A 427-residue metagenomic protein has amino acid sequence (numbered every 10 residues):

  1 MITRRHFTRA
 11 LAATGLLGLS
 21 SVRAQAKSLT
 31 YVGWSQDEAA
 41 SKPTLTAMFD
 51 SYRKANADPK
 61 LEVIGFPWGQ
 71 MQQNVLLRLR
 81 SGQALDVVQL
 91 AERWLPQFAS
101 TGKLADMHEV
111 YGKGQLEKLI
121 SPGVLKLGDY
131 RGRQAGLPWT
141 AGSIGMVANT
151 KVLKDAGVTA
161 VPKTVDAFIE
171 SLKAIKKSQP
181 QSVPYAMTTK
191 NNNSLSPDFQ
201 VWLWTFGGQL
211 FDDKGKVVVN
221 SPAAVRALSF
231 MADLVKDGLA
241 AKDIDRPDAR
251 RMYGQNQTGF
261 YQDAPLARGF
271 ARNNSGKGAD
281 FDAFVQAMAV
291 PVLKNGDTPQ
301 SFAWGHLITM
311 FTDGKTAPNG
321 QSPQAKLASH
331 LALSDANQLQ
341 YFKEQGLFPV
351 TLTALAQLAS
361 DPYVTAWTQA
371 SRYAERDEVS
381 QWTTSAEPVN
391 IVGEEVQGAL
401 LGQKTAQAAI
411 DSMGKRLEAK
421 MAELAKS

Functional and structural regions predicted by a protein language model:
I2, T8-G18, V22-Q97, Q115-K118 (+4 more regions): Conserved N-terminal structural module of periplasmic/extracytoplasmic solute-binding proteins
W34, D198, L228-G320: Extracytoplasmic/periplasmic substrate-binding proteins
T44, S329-V350: Periplasmic-binding protein-like
E92-G145, I169, L195-D198, D282-V290 (+2 more regions): Hinge/lid segment of periplasmic solute-binding proteins
L95-K103, V124-A160, T188-D213, F302-D313 (+1 more regions): Periplasmic solute-binding protein
H108-I120, Y185-K190, F206-R226, S275-D280 (+6 more regions): Short, solvent-exposed loop/beta-turn-alpha elements that line the ligand-binding surface or hinge of extracytoplasmic
G123-L125, Q286-V290, F342-E394, G398 (+1 more regions): Long, aromatic- and glycine/proline-rich binding clefts that accommodate carbohydrate-like moieties
S171-K173, K214-K242: Glycine-centered hinge/linker elements that transmit conformational signals in sensory and ligand-binding systems
